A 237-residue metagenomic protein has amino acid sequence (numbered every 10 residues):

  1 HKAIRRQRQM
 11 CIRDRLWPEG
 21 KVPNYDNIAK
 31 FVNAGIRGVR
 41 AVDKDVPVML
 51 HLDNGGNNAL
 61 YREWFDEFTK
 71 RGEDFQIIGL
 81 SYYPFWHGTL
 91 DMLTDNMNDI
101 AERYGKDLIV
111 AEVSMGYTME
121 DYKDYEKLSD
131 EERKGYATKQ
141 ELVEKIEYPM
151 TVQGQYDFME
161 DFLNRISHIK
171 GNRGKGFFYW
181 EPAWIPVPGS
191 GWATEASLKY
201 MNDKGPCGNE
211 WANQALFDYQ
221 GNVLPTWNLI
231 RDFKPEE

Functional and structural regions predicted by a protein language model:
H1-I12: Single conserved hydrophobic/aromatic residue that forms the stacking wall/gate of nucleotide- or nucleobase-binding
R5-R6, Y25-N58, W64: Active-site cradle of extracellular carbohydrate-active enzymes
R13-P23, P47-D53, G79: Active-site-proximal beta-alpha loop/turn segments in soluble metabolic enzymes
G20-P23, D95, D99-E102, T118-D161 (+2 more regions): Aromatic-rich peripheral "rim/lid" segments of glycoside hydrolase catalytic domains that contact and position glycan
P23-N33, T69, G79, P225: Acidic, His- and aromatic-enriched active-site or binding-groove loops in soluble protein domains that engage sugars
V32-K44, T69, M97-E102, S167: Surface-exposed amphipathic alpha-helices with a cationic face
L50-L52, Y61-S129, K134-A137: Aromatic- and acid-rich polysaccharide-binding/catalytic face of secreted or lumenal carbohydrate-active enzymes
N58-T69, M159-R165: Short, acidic/polar
